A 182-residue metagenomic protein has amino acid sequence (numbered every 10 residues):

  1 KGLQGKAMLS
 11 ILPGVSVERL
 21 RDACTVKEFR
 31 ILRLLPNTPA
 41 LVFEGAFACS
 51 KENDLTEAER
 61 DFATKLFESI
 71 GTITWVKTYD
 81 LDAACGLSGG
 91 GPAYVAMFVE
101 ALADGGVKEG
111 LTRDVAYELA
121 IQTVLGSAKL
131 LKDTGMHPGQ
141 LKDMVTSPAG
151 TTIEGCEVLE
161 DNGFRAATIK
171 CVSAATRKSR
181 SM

Functional and structural regions predicted by a protein language model:
K1-C49, N53: Rossmann-like NAD(P)(H) cofactor-binding subdomain of soluble oxidoreductases
P13, G89-P92, P148: Glycine-rich beta-strand-to-loop/alpha-helix junction loops that act as flexible
R19, A23-R30, A46-A84, V95-D133 (+1 more regions): Internal alpha-helical scaffold of NAD(P)-dependent oxidoreductase catalytic cores
L32, L81-G86, P138-D143: Short pre-catalytic strand/loop immediately N-terminal to key active-site residues, enriched for Gly-Thr
L35-L41, C85-V95: Glycine/serine-rich anion-binding loops at beta->alpha junctions that coordinate negatively charged ligand groups
I121-M182: NAD(P)-dependent Rossmann-like dehydrogenase/reductase catalytic/cofactor-binding core
